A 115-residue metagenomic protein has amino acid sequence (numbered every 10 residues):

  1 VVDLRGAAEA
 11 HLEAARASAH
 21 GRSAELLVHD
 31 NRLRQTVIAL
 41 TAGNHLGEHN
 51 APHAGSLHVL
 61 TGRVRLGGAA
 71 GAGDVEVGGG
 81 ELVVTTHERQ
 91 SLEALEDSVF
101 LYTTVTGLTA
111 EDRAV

Functional and structural regions predicted by a protein language model:
V1-R32, G67, G78-G79, R113-V115: A short, N-terminal "cap"/entry segment at the start of jelly-roll beta-barrel domains of the cupin/DSBH fold
H20-S23, N31-A51, G79, H87: Conserved short histidine dyad/triad with adjacent acidic residue
V37, S56, A72-V75: Short, surface-exposed secondary-structure edge patches
N44-L46, G62-G67, L82, Q90: Short beta-strand segments in beta-sandwich/barrel cores
P52-A70: Glycine- and acidic-residue-biased ligand/ion/polar-headgroup-sensing regions
L60-T61, G78, E96: A cytosolic small-molecule/anion-sensing beta-strand core signal
A69-H87: Short acidic-glycine-tyrosine-enriched beta hairpin
H87-A110: Ligand-binding loop in jelly-roll beta-barrel domains
